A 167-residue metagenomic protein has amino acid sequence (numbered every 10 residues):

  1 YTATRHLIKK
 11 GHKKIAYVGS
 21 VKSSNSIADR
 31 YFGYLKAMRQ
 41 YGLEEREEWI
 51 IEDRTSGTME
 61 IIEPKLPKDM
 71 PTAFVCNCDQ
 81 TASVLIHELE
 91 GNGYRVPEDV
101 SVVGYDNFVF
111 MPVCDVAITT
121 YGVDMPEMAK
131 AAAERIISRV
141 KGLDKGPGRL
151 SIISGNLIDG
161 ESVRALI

Functional and structural regions predicted by a protein language model:
Y1-I167: Bacterial carbohydrate/catabolite-sensing allosteric modules
